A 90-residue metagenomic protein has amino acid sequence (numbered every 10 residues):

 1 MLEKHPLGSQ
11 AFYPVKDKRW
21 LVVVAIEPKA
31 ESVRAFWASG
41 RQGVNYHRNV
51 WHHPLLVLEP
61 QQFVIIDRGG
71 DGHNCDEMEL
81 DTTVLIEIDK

Functional and structural regions predicted by a protein language model:
M1-A38, L58, I66-K90: Non-catalytic, conserved peripheral segments adjacent to functional cores
H5, H47, H52-H53, H73: Histidine (H) residue identity feature
W37-W51: Conserved metal-binding segment of the jelly-roll/cupin
N49-V64: Ligand-binding loop in jelly-roll beta-barrel domains
